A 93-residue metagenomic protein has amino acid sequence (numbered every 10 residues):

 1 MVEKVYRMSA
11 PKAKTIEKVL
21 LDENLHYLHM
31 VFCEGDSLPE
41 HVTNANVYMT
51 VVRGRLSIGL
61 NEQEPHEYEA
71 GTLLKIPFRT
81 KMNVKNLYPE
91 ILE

Functional and structural regions predicted by a protein language model:
M1-N24: A short, N-terminal "cap"/entry segment at the start of jelly-roll beta-barrel domains of the cupin/DSBH fold
H26-T43: Conserved short histidine dyad/triad with adjacent acidic residue
A45-L56, N61: Glycine- and acidic-residue-biased ligand/ion/polar-headgroup-sensing regions
E62-R79: Short acidic-glycine-tyrosine-enriched beta hairpin
F78-E93: Ligand-binding loop in jelly-roll beta-barrel domains
